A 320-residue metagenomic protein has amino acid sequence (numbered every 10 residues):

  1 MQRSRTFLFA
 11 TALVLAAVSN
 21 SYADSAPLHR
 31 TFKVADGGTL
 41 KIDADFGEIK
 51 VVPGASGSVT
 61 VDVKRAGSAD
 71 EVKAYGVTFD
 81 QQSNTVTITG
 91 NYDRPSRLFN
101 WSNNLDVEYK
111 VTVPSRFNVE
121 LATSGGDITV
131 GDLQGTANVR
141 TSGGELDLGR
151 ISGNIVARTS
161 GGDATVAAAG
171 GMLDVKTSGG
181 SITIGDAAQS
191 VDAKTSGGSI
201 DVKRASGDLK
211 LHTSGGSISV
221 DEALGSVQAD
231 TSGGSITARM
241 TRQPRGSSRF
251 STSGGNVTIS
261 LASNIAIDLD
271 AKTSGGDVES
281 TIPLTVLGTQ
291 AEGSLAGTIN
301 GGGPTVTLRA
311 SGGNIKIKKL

Functional and structural regions predicted by a protein language model:
M1-L320: Intrinsically disordered, low-complexity terminal regions
